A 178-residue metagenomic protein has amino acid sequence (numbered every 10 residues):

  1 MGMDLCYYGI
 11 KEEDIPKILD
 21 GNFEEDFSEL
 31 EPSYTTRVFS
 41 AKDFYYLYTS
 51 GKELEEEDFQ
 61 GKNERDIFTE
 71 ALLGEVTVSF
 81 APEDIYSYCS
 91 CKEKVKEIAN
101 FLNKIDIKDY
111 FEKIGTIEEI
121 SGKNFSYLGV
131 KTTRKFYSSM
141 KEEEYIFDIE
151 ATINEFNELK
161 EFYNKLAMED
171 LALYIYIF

Functional and structural regions predicted by a protein language model:
M1-N154, E158-E161, K165: Acidic (Asp/Glu-rich) sequence patches and key acidic residues that form negatively charged surfaces used
L171-L173: Conserved GNAT acetyl-CoA-binding A-motif
I175-F178: Short hydrophobic/aromatic patches at helix-to-coil boundaries
